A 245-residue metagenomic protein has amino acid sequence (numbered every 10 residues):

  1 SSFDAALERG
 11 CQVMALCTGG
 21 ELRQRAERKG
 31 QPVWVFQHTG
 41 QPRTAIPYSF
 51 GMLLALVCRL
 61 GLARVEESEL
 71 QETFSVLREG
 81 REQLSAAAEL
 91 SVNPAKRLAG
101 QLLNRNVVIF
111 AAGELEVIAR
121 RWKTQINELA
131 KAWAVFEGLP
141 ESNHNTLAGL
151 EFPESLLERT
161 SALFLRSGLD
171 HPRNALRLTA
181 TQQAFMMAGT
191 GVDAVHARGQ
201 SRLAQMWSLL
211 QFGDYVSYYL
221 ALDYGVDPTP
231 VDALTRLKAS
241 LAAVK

Functional and structural regions predicted by a protein language model:
S1-G80, G100, S167-P172, T179-G191: Glycine-rich phosphate-binding loops that contact phosphosugars or nucleotide phosphates
Q12-M14, P32-W34, N106-V108, A132-V135 (+2 more regions): Structural motif
G40, C58-T160, V244-K245: Active-site phosphate/pyrophosphate-binding segments
A45-M52, W122, R177, S208 (+1 more regions): Catalytic-loop motifs flanking and including active-site residues across diverse enzymes
L56-E66, A130-K131, S217-P230: Short helix-capping/linker segments at secondary-structure and domain boundaries
A148-D232: C-terminal active-site/capping subdomain that shapes the small-molecule cofactor and substrate pocket of enzyme
D227-K245: Short, small/acidic-rich helices and loops at N termini and domain boundaries of DNA replication/processing enzymes
